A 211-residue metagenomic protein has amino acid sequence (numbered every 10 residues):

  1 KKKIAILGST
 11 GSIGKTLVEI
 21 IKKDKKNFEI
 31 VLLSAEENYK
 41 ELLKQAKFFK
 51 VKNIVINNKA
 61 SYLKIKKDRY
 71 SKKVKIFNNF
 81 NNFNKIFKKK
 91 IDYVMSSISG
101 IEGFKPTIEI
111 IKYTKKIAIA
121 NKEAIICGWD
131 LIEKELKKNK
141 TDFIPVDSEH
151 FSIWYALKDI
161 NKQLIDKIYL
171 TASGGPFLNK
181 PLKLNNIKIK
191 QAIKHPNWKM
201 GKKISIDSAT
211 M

Functional and structural regions predicted by a protein language model:
K1-K52: N-terminal Rossmann-like dinucleotide-binding module
T10, A46, V94, T114 (+1 more regions): Residue-level signal for inorganic ion chemistry
G11-L17, E41, I101-I108, I119-A120 (+2 more regions): Short glycine/serine/threonine-rich phosphate/pyrophosphate-binding segments that cradle anionic phosphate groups
G14-K25, K44-Q45, I125-T141, A156-D159: Active-site-proximal loop->helix
V55-N57, K75-N82: Short acidic-hydrophobic, aromatic-tinged amphipathic segments that line or gate anion-handling sites
I65, G100-E109, Y113, K122-D142: Rossmann-fold NAD(P)-binding glycine/threonine-rich loop
N78-I110: Beta-loop-alpha module in the N-terminal Rossmann-like domain of NAD(P)-dependent dehydrogenases, especially those
H150-M211: Conserved anion/nucleotide-ligand pocket segment
